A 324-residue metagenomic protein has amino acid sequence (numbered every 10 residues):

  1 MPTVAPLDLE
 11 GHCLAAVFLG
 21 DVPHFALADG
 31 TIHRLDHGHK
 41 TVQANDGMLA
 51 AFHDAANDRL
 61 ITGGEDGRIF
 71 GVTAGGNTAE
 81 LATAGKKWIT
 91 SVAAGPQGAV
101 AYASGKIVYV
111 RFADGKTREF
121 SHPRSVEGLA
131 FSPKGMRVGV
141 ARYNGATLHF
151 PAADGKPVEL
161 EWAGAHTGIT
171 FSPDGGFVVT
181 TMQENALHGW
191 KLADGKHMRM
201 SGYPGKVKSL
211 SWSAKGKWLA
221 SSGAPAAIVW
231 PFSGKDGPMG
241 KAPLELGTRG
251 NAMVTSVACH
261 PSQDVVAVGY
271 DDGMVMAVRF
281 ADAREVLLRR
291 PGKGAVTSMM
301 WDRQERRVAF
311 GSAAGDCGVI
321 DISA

Functional and structural regions predicted by a protein language model:
M1-A324: WD40-repeat beta-propeller superdomains and closely related acidic/aromatic-rich repeat-like regions
